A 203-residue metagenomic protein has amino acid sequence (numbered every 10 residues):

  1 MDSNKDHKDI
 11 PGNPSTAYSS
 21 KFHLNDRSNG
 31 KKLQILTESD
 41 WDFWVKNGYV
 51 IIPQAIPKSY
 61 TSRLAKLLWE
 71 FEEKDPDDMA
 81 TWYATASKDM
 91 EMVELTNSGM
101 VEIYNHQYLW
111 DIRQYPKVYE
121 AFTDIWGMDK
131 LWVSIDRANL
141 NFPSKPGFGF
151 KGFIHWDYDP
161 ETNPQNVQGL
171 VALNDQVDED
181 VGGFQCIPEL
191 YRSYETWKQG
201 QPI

Functional and structural regions predicted by a protein language model:
D2-K46, P53-E161: Non-heme Fe(II)-dependent double-stranded beta-helix
S20, L24, Q176-I203: Double-stranded beta-helix
Y49, N166, G183: A residue-level signal for beta-strand positions that form part of recognition/binding surfaces within mature
I51-I52, V171: Short hydrophobic-aromatic micro-motifs
K58, S144-P146, L173-D175, L190-S193: Short loop/turn segments at secondary-structure transitions that flank enzyme active sites
W82-A86, P143, V167-G169, Q199-I203: Short C-terminal domain-edge/linker segments immediately following a structured domain
L140, V171-L173, C186: Hydrophobic side chains in beta-strands
D159-E179: Short, conserved beta-strand element in jelly-roll/cupin
